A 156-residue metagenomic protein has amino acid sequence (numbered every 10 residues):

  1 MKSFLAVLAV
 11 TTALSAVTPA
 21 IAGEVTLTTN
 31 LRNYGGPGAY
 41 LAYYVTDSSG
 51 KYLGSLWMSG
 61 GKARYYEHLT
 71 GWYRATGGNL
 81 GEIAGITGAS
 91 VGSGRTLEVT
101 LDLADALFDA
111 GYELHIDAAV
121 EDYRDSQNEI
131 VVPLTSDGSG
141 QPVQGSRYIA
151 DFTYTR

Functional and structural regions predicted by a protein language model:
A6-A16: Bacterial N-terminal signal peptides
A16-A22: Sec/Tat signal peptide C-region and signal peptidase I cleavage site
E24-G35: Short amphipathic, basic-aromatic surface patches that mediate peripheral association with negatively charged
N30-L31, D125-R156: Short beta-strand elements
A42-T46, H115-D117: Beta-strand signatures of extracellular beta-sandwich domains
V45-G81: N-terminal, post-signal-peptide region of Sec/Tat-exported proteins
H68-D102: Extended, solvent-exposed segments with strong compositional bias
G88-L97, A106-F108, A119-N128: Short acidic/polar inter-strand loop motif in beta-rich domains
